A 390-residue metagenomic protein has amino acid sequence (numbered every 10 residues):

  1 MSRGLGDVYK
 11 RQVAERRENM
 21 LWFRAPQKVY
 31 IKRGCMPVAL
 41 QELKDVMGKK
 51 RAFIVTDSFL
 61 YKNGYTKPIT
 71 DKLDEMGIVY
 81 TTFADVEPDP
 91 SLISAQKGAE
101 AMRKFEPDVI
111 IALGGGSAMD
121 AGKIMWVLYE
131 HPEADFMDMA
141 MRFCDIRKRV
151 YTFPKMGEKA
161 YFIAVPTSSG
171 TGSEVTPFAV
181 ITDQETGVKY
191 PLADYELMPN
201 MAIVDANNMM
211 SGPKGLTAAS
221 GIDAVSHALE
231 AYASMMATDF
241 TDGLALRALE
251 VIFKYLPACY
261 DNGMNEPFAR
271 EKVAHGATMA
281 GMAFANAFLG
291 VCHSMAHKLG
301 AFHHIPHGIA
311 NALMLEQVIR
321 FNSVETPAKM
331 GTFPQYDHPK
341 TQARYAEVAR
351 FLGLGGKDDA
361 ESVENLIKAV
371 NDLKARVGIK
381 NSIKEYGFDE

Functional and structural regions predicted by a protein language model:
M1-Q12: Single conserved hydrophobic/aromatic residue that forms the stacking wall/gate of nucleotide- or nucleobase-binding
K10-V109, I383-K384: ATP/NTP phosphate-donor binding region
M36-A39, K62-Y65, L92, S117-G122 (+3 more regions): Short glycine/serine/threonine-rich phosphate/pyrophosphate-binding segments that cradle anionic phosphate groups
I93-N207: Glycine/threonine-rich beta-strand-loop-alpha-helix active-site module that forms ligand/phosphate-binding
G170, T278-N311: Glycine-rich phosphate/pyrophosphate-binding beta-alpha loops
V175-A287: Carboxylate- and glycine-rich phosphate/diphosphate-binding segment that chelates Mg2+/Mn2+
F302-D389: Gly/Pro-rich interdomain helix-loop hinge
